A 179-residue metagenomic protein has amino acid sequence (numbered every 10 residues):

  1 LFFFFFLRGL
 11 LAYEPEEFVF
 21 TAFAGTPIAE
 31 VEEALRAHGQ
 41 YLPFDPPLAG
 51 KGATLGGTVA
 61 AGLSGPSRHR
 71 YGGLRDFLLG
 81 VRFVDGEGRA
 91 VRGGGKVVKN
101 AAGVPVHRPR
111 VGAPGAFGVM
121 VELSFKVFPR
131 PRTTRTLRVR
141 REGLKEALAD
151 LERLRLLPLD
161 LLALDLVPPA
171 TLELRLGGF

Functional and structural regions predicted by a protein language model:
F2: A glycine-rich beta-to-alpha transition motif near the start of alpha/beta enzyme domains, typified by
F5-G50, V59, L63-K96, P131-V139 (+2 more regions): N-terminal glycine-rich flavin-associated loop
A60, L79-F179: C-terminal substrate-binding/cap subdomain adjacent to the FAD-binding core in PCMH-type and related FAD-linked
